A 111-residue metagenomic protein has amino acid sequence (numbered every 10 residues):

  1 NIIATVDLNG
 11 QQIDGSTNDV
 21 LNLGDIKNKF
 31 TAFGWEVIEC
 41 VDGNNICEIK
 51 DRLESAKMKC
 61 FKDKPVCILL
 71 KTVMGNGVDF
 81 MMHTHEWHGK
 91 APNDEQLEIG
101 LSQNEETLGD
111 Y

Functional and structural regions predicted by a protein language model:
N1-Y111: Glycine-rich ThDP/TPP pyrophosphate-binding loop and its adjacent helix/strand module within ThDP-dependent enzymes
